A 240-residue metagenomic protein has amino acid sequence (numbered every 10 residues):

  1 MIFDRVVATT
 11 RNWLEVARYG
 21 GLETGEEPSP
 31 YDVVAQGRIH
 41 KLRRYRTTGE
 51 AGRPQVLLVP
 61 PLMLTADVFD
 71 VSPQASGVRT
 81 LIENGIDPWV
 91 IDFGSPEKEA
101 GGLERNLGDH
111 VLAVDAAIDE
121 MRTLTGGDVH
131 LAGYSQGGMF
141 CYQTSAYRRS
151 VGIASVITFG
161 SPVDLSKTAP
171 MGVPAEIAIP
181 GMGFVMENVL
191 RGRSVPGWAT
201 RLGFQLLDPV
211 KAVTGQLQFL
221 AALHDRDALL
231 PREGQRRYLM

Functional and structural regions predicted by a protein language model:
M1-E26: N-terminal targeting or regulatory segments adjacent to alpha/beta-hydrolase or S9 domains
I2, G127, Y142-M240: Alpha/beta-hydrolase-fold enzymes
G20, E27-E97: Short, surface-exposed "cap/lid" segments of acyl-processing enzymes
V59, G133-Y134, F159: Short His-Asn-centered micro-motif
V71, L103-V111: Flexible, glycine- and charge-enriched loops at secondary-structure boundaries
P96-G101, V111-V129, Y142: Conserved acidic catalytic loop of the alpha/beta-hydrolase fold
A132-C141: Gly/Ala-rich beta-loop-alpha elbow adjacent to hydrolase catalytic centers
